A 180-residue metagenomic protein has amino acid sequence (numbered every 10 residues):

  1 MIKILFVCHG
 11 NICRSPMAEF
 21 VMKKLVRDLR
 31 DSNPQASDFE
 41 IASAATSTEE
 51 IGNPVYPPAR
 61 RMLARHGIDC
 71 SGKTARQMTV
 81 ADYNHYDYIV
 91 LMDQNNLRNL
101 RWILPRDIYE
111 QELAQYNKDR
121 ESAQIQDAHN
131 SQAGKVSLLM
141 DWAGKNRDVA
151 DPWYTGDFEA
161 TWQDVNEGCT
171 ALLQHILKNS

Functional and structural regions predicted by a protein language model:
M1-Y86, Q174-K178: Conserved active-site segments centered on acidic
R14-S15, R98-L100: Short catalytic/ligand-binding loop motif for oxyanion handling, primarily in non-cytosolic enzymes, centered on
Y88, N99-S180: Phosphate-binding/catalytic loops
L91-M92: Short beta-strand scaffold positions
